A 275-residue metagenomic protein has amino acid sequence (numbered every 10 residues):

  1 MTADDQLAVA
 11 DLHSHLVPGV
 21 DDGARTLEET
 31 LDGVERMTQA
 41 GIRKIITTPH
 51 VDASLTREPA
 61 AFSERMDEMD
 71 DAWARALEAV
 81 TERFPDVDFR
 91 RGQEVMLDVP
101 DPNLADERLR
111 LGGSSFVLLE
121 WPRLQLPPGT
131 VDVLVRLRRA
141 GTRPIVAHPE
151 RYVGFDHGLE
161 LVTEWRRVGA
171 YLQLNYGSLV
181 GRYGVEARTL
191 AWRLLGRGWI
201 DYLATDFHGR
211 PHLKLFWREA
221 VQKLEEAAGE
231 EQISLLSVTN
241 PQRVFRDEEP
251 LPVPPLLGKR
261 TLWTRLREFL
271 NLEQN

Functional and structural regions predicted by a protein language model:
M1-R83: An N-terminally biased module of ancient metal coordination in phosphate/nucleic-acid-related enzymes
V9-L12, I46-T48, R90-Q93, I145-A147 (+2 more regions): Active-site neighborhood of phospho(di)ester-bond hydrolases with catalytic His/Asp-centered motifs
H15-V17, H50-V51, G92-M96, P122-L124 (+4 more regions): Active-site beta-loop-alpha junctions enriched in small/polar residues
T26-E29, D132-L134, H157-T163, V185-L195 (+1 more regions): Charged helix-capping and loop-helix junction motifs
T38, R138, L195-G196: Non-catalytic positions within long, well-ordered alpha-helices that form the structural scaffold/packing of enzyme
H50, R197-L215: Short acidic/histidine-rich active-site segments
T56-Q173, L256-Q274: Extended substrate/RNA-proximal surfaces in nucleic-acid metabolism proteins
Q222-N275: Mid-to-C-terminal alpha-helical segments outside catalytic/metal-binding sites
